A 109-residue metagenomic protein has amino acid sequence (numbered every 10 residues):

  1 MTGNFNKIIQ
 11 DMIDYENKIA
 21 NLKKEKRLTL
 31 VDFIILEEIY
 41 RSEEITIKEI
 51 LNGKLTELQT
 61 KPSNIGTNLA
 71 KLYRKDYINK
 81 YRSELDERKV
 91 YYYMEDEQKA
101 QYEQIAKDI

Functional and structural regions predicted by a protein language model:
M1-K26, L30-F33, D76-Y77: N-terminal leader segment of winged-helix/HTH proteins
G3, K26, L30, T60-S63 (+2 more regions): Residues at secondary-structure transition points
D11-K18, G53, Q101, D108: Solvent-exposed, charged/polar functional surfaces in cytosolic regulatory/catalytic domains
A20-T60: N-terminal helix-turn-helix DNA-binding core of bacterial DNA-binding proteins
K48, N52, A70, V90: Residues within the helices of the helix-turn-helix
Q59-R74: Short amphipathic alpha-helical interaction segments
K71-I109: Charged, amphipathic alpha-helical coiled-coil/dimerization segments
